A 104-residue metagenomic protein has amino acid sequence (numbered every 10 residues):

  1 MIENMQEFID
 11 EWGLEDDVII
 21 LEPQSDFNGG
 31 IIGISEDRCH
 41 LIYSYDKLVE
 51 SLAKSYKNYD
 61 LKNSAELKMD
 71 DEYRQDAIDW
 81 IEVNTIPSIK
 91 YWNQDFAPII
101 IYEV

Functional and structural regions predicted by a protein language model:
I2-V104: C-terminal alpha-helical interaction appendages
